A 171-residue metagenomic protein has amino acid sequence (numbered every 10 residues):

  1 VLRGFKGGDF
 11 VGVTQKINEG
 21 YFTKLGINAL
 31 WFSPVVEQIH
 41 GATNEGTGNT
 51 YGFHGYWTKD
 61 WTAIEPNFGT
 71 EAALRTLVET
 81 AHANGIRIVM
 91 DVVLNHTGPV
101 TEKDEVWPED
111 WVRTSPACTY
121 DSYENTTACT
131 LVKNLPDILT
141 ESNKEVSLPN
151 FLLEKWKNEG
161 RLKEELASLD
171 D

Functional and structural regions predicted by a protein language model:
V1-D171: Substrate-binding/active-site clefts of carbohydrate-active enzymes
